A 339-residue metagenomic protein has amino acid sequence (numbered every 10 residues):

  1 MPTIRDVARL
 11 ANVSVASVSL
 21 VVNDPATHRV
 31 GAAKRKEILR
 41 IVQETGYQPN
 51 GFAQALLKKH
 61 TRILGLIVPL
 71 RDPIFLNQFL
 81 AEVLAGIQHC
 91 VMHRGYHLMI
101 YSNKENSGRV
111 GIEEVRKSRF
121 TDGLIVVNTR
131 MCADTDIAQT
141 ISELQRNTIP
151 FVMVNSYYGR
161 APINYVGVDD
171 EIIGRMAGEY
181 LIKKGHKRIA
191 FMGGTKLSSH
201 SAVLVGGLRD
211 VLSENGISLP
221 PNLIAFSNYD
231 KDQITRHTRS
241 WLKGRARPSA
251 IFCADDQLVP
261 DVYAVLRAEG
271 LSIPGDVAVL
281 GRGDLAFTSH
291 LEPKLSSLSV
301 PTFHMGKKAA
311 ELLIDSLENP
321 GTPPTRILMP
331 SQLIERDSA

Functional and structural regions predicted by a protein language model:
M1-R62: N-terminal helix-turn-helix DNA-binding module of bacterial transcription factors
P2, K59, I63-E179, W241-K243: Alpha-helical recognition/docking segments in bacterial nutrient-uptake and carbohydrate-utilization systems
S14, R62, D122, H186-R188 (+1 more regions): Short acidic/polar active-site loop segments enriched in Thr and Asp
L70-E82, I100-R109, R130-C132, Y165-M176 (+5 more regions): Hinge/beta->alpha junction and helix N-cap segments in small-molecule ligand-binding domains
K187-R188, L219-L223, I273-A278: Short acidic capping loops at alpha-helix termini that bridge into adjacent secondary structure
T235-A339: Flexible loop/turn connectors
